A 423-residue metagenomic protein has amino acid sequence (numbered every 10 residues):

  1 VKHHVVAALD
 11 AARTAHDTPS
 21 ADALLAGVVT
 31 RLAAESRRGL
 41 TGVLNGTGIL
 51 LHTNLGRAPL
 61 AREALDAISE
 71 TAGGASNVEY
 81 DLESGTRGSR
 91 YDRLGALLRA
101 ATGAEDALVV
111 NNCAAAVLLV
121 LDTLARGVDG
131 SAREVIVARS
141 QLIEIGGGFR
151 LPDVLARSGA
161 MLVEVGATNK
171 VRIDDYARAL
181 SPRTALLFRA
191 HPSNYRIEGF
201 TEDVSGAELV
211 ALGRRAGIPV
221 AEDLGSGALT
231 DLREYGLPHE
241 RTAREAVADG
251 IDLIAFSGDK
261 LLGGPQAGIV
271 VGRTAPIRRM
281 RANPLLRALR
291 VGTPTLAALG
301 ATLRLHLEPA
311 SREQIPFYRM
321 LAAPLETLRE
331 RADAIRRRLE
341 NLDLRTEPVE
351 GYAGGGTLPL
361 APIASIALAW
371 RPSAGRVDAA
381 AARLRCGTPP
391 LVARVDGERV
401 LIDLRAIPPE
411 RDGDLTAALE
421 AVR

Functional and structural regions predicted by a protein language model:
V1-A33: Long amphipathic alpha-helical segments
G39-L40, F256, P389-R394: A short linear hydrophobic-aromatic micro-motif
L44-G48, L262-P265, I363, R394-V400: Short Gly/Ser/Thr- and Asp/Glu-enriched loop/turn motifs at secondary-structure junctions
G46-T47, R57-E83: Glycine-rich phosphate-binding segment of PLP-dependent enzymes
G85-H306, A418: Conserved PLP-enzyme active-site core in the AAT-like
V137, T295-L296, G300-G354: Conserved PLP-dependent catalytic core of the aminotransferase class-I/II
L325, R329-E410: Conserved C-terminal alpha-helix-loop-beta "cap" of PLP-dependent enzymes that closes/shapes the active-site mouth
